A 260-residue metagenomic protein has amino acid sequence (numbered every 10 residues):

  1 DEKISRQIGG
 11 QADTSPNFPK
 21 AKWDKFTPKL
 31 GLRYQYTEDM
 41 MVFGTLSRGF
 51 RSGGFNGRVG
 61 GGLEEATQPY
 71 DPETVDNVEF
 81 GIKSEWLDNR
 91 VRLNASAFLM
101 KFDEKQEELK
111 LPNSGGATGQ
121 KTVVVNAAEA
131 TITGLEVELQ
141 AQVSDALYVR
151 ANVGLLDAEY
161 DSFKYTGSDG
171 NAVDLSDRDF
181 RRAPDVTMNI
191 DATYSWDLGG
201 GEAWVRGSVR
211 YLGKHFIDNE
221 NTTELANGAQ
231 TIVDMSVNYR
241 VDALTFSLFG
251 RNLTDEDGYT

Functional and structural regions predicted by a protein language model:
D1-K101, T193: Structural signature of Gram-negative outer-membrane beta-barrels, strongest in the C-terminal barrel of TonB-dependent
E2, P28, V42, V91-A95 (+5 more regions): Transmembrane beta-strands of outer-membrane beta-barrel proteins
E2-D24, G54-P69, E107-V125, Y160-R178 (+2 more regions): Solvent-exposed loop segments that connect transmembrane elements
K22, F26, Y34-E38, T74 (+7 more regions): Outer-membrane beta-barrel strand-turn architecture
K22, L30-Y34, F80-S84, V137-A141 (+5 more regions): Residues on the lipid-exposed face of transmembrane beta-strands in outer-membrane beta-barrel proteins
Q35, V42-F43, P69-L135, Q142 (+2 more regions): Membrane-embedded beta-barrel scaffold of Gram-negative outer-membrane proteins
L99-K101, V125-N219: Gram-negative outer-membrane beta-barrel transporters
K101, G199, R210-E220, N238-T260: C-terminal beta-signal and adjacent terminal beta-strands/loops of Gram-negative outer-membrane beta-barrel proteins
